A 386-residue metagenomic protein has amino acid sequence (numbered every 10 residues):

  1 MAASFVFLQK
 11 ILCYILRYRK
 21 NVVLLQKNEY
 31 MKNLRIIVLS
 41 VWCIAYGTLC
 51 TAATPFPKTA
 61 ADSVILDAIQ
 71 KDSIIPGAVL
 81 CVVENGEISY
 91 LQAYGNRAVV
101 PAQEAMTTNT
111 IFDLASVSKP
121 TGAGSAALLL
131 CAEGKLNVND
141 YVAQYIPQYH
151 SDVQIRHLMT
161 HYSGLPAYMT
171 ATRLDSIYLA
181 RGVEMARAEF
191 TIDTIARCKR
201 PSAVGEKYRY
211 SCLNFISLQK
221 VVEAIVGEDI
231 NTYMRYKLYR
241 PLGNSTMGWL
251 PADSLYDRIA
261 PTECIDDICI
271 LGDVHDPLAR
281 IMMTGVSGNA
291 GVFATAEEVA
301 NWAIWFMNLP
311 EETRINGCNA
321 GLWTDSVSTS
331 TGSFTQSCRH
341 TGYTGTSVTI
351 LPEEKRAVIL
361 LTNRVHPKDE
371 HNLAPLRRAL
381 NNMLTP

Functional and structural regions predicted by a protein language model:
M1-P55: Bacterial Sec-dependent N-terminal signal peptides
P55-F112, K135-N139, R197: Short, conserved catalytic-motif segment at the N-terminal edge
I65-L66, L80, G86, A123 (+7 more regions): Residue-level preference for non-acidic, small/hydrophobic
D72-V79, P101-L158, S202-L213, S287-A290 (+1 more regions): Short active-site loop at a secondary-structure junction that contains or immediately precedes the catalytic residue(s)
G95-V99, P310, V365-P367: A short acidic/small-residue loop/turn micro-motif
V153-Q336: Short, surface-exposed loop or secondary-structure junction motifs that flank catalytic or metal-binding residues
E311-N316, V327-G332, P367-P386: Short, gly/Ser/Thr-rich active-site loops of penicillin-recognizing serine hydrolases
S337, T344-A357: Short, surface-exposed beta-strand/loop micro-motifs that present aromatic residues
